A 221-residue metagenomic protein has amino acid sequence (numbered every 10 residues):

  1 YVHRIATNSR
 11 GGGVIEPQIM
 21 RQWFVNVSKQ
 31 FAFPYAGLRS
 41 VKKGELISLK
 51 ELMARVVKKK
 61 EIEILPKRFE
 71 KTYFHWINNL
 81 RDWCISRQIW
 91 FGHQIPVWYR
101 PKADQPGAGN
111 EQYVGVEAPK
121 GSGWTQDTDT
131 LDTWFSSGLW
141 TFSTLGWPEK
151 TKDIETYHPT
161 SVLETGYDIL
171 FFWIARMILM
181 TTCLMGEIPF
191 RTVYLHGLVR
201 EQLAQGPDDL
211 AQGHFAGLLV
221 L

Functional and structural regions predicted by a protein language model:
Y1-A204: Structured secondary-structure scaffolds
Q205-L221: N-terminal low-complexity segments that are often proline-rich with Ser/Thr-Pro
